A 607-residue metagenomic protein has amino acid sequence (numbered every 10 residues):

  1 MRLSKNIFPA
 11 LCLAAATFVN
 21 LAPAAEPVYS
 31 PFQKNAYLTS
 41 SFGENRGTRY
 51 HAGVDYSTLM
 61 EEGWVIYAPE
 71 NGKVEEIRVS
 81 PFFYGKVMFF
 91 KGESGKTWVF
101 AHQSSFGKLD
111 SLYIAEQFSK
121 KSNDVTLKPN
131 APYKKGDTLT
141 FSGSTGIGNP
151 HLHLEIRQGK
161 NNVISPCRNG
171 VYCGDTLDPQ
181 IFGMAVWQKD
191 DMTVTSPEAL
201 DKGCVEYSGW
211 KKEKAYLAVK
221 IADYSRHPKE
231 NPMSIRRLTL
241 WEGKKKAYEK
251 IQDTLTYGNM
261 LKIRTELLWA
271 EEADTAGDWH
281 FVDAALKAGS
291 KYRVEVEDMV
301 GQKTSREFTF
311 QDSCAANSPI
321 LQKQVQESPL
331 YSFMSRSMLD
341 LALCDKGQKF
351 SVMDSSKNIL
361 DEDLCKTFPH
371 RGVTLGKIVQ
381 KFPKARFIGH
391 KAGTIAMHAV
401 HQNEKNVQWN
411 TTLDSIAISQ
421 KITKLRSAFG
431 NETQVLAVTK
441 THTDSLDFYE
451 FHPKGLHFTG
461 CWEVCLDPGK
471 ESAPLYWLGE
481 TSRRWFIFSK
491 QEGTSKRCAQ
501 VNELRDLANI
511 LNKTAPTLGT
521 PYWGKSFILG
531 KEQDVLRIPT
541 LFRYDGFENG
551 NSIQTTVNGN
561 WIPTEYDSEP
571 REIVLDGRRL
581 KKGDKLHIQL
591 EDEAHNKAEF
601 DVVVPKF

Functional and structural regions predicted by a protein language model:
A10-T17: Bacterial N-terminal signal peptides
P23-W98, L109, T126-P129, K134-K135 (+5 more regions): Surface-exposed, glycine-biased beta-strand/turn segments
K134, G174, K189-C314, G546-F607: Long, low-complexity serine/threonine/glycine- and acidic-rich segments characteristic of extracellular
N162-M192, Q311-Y331, T394-L425, K513-R537 (+1 more regions): Low-complexity, Pro/Ser/Thr- and charge-rich linker/hinge segments at domain boundaries
A199-R237, S328-A342, H457-E463, I528-F542: Contiguous beta-strand segments within globular domains
G376-Q380, K384-I388, K496-A515: C-terminal beta-strand-rich structural cap/linker in extracellular carbohydrate-active enzymes
N403-T411, N431-E480, I528, Q533-V535: Proteolytic processing hotspots in large secreted/extracellular or virion-associated proteins and select intracellular
K454-L507, G550-I562: Proteolytic-maturation and junctional protease-sensitive modules
